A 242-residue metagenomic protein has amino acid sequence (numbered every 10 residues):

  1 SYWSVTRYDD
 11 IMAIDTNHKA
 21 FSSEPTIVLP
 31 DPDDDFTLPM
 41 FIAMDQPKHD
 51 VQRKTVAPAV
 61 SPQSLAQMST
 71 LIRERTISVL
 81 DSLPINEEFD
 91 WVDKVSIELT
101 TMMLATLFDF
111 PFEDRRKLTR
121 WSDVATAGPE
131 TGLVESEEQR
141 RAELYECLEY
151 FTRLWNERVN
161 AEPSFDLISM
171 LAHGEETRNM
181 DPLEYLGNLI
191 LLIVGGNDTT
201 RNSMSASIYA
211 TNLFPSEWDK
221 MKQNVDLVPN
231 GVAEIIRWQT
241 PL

Functional and structural regions predicted by a protein language model:
S1-L242: Cytochrome P450
